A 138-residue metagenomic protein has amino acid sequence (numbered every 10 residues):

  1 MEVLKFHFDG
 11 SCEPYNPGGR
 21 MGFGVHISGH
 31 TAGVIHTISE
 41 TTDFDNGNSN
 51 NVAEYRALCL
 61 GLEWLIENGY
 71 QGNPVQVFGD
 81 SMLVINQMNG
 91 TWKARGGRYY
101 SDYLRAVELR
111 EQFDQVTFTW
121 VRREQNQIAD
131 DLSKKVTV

Functional and structural regions predicted by a protein language model:
M1-V52, W64-E67: RNase H-like nuclease fold core
S11-P17, C59-T137: RNase H catalytic domain
V52, R56-L60: Short amphipathic alpha-helical face segments that pack within enzyme cores and frequently flank/anchor catalytic
